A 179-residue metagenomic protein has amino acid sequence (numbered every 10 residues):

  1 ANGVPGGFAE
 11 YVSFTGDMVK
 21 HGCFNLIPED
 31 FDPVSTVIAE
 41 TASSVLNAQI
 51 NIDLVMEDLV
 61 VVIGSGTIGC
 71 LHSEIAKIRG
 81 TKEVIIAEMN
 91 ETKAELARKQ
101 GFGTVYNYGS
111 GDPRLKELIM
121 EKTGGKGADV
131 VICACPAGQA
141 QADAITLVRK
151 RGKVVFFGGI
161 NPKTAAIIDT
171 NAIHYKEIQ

Functional and structural regions predicted by a protein language model:
A1-I63: NAD(P)H dinucleotide-binding glycine-rich loop of Rossmann-like/cofactor-binding domains, especially the beta1-alpha1
E29, V62, K77-D143, K163: Adenosine-nucleotide cofactor-binding segment
S44, I68, A76: Hydrophobic/small residue at the entry helix of a nucleotide-binding pocket
I50-V55, T123-G125, T146: Glycine-rich helix-loop-beta junction characteristic of Rossmann-like nucleotide cofactor-binding loops
T67-H72, G138-Q141: Short glycine/serine/threonine-rich phosphate/pyrophosphate-binding segments that cradle anionic phosphate groups
G138-Q179: Glycine-rich phosphate-binding loop and adjacent beta-alpha segment of Rossmann(oid) nucleotide-cofactor-binding
